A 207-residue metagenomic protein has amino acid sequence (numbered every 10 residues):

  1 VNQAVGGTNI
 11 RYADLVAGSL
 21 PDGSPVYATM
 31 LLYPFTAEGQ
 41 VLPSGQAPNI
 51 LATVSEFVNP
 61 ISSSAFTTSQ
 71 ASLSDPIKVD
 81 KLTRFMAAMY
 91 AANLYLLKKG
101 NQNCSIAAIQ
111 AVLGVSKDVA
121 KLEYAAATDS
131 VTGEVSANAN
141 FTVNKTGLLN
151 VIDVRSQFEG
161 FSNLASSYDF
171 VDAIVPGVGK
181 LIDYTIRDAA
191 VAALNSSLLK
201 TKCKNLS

Functional and structural regions predicted by a protein language model:
V1-I10: Short beta-strand-to-loop elements that line the ligand-binding cleft of bilobed periplasmic-binding protein-like
Q3, N49-T53, L181: Short, well-ordered strand-loop elements centered on a beta-strand within folded domains, enriched for acidic residues
I10-G114: Pocket-lining segment of extracytoplasmic ligand-binding domains
A13, A17, P21-D22, A71-S74 (+6 more regions): Polar/charged alpha-helical tracts
S74-L164: Secondary-structure end/capping motifs
L149-S207: Conserved C-terminal helix/tail region of periplasmic/extracytoplasmic solute-binding proteins
